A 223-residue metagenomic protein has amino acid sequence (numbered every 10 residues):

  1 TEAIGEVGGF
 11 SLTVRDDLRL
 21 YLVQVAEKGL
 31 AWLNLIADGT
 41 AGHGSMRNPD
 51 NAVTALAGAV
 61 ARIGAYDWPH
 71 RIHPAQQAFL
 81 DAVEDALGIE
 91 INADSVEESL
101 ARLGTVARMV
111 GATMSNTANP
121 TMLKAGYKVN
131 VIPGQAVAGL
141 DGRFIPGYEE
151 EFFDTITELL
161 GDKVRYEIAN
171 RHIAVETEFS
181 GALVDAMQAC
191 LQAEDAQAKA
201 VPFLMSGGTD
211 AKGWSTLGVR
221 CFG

Functional and structural regions predicted by a protein language model:
T1-G9: A glycine-rich helix N-cap at a beta->alpha junction
G8-G223: Metal-dependent amide/peptide-bond hydrolase catalytic core, centered on the "pita-bread" metallohydrolase fold
